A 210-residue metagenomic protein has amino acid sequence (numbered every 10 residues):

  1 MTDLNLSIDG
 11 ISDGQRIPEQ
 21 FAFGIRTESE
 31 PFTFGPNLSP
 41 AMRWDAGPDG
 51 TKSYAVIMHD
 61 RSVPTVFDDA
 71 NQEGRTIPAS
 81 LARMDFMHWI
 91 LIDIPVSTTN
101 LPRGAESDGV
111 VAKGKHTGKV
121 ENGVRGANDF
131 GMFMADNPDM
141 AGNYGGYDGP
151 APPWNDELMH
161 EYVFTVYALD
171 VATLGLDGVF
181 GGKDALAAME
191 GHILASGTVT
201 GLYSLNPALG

Functional and structural regions predicted by a protein language model:
M1-G210: N-terminus-centered regions that define maturation/targeting leaders and the start of the first functional domain
